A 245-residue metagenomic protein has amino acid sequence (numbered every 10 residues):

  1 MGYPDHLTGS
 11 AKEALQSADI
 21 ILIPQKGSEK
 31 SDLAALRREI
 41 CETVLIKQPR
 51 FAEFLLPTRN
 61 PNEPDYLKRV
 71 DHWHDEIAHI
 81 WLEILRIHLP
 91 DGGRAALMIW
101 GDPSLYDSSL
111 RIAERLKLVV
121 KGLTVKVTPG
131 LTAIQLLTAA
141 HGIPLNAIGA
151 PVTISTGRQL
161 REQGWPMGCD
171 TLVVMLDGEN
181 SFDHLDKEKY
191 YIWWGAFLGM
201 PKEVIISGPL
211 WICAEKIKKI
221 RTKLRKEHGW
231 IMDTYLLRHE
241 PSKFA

Functional and structural regions predicted by a protein language model:
M1-P57, W193, V204-E215, I220-R225: Glycine-rich, flexible N-terminal cofactor/catalytic loop recognition
M1-Y3, G27-S28, R59, G101-S104 (+2 more regions): Short glycine-rich anion-binding loops that position phosphate/pyrophosphate groups of nucleotides and phosphorylated
I20-I21, P144, L172, Y235: Short, well-ordered beta-strand core segments
I23, E53, L97-I99, V127-G130 (+3 more regions): General beta-strand structural signal in soluble alpha/beta enzymes
E53-D75, R86: Phosphate/nucleotide-donor binding subsite
R69-H79, I143-T156, M175, I212-R225: A polyampholytic, Gly/Pro-enriched intrinsically disordered region
G101-C169, R225-G229, H239-K243: Class I SAM-dependent methyltransferase SAM-binding "motif I" and its flanking Rossmann-like core
G164-A245: A contiguous loop/helix-start segment that scaffolds small-molecule binding in enzyme catalytic cores
